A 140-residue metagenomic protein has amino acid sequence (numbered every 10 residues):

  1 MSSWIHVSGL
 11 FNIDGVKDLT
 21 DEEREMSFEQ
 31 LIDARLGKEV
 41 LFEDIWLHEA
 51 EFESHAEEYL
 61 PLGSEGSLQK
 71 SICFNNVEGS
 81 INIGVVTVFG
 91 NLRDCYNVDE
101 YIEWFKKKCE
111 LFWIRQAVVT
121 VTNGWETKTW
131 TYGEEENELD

Functional and structural regions predicted by a protein language model:
M1-G37: Short, extreme N-terminal segment that most often corresponds to the first beta-strand
E25-G37, L41, W46-D140: Charged interaction segments
